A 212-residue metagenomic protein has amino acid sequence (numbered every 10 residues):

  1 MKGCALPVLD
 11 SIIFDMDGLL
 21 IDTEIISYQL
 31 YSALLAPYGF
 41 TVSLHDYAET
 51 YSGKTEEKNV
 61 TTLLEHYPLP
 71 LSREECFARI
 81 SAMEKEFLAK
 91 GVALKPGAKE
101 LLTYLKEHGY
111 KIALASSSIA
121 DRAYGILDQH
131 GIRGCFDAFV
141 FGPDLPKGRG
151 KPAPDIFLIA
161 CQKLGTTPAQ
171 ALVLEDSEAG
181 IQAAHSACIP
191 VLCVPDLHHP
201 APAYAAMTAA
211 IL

Functional and structural regions predicted by a protein language model:
K2-E49, S186, P200: Active-site neighborhood of HAD-like aspartate-dependent phosphohydrolases
L20, L94, I112, V173-L174: Conserved SAM-binding loop
Y31, A98-L127, A184: Substrate-recognition element of Asp-dependent hydrolases with the DxDx(T/V) motif
P37-P68, R73: Alpha-helical substrate-recognition element adjacent to the catalytic core
T62-E100, H108: Metal-dependent phosphoesterase signature
K99-E100, Y104, S177-G180, V191 (+1 more regions): Short glycine/proline-centered loop/turn elements that form peptide/ligand docking sites
I119-L172, E178, Q182, S186 (+1 more regions): Substrate-recognition "cap/lid" segment bordering the active-site pocket of phosphatases
A210-L212: Short acidic-hydrophobic, aromatic-tinged amphipathic segments that line or gate anion-handling sites
